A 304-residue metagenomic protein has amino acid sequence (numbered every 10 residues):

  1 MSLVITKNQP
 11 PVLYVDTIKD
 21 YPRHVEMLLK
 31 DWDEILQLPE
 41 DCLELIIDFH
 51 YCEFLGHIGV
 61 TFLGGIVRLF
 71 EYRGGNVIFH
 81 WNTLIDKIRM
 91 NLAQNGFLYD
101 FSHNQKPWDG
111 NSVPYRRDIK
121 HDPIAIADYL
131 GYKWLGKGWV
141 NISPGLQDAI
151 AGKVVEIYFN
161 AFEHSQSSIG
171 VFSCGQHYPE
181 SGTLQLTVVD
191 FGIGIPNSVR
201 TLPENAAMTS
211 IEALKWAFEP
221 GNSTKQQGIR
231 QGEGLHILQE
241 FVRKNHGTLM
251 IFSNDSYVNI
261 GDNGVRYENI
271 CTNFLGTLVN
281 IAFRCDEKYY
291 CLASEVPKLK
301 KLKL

Functional and structural regions predicted by a protein language model:
M1-L36, E40, S102, P107 (+2 more regions): Flexible, glycine-/charge-rich segments associated with ATP-binding catalytic modules
Y14-F101: Amphipathic alpha-helical interaction surfaces in cytosolic regulatory modules
F54, G131-E156: Conserved short strand/loop->alpha-helix "switch" segment adjacent to the catalytic nucleotide/phosphoryl-transfer site
G64-I66, P144-P179, Q239-F241: Conserved ATP-binding N-box helix of the HATPase_c
Q94-P114: A glycine-rich helix N-cap at a beta->alpha junction
S112-N141, P203-G221, L238-E240: Helix-loop-beta hinge of the Bergerat
G136, F159, E163, S167 (+2 more regions): Conserved helix-loop functional segments at active or binding sites
N160-T201, G261-G264: ATP-lid-like helix-loop hinge signature
